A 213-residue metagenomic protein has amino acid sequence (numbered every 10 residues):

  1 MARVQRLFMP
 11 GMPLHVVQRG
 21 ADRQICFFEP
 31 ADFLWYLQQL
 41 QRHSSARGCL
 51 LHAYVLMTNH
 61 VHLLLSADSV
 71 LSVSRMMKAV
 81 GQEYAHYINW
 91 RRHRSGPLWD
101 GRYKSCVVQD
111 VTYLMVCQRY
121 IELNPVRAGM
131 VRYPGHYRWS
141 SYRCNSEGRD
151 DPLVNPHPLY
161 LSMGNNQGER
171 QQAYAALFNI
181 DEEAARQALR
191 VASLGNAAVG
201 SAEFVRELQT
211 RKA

Functional and structural regions predicted by a protein language model:
M1-A53, M57, S66-A213: Short Pro-Cys-Gly-centered "Cys-loop" motif that presents a nucleophilic cysteine in a tight turn
H62-L63: Amphipathic alpha-helical hairpins
